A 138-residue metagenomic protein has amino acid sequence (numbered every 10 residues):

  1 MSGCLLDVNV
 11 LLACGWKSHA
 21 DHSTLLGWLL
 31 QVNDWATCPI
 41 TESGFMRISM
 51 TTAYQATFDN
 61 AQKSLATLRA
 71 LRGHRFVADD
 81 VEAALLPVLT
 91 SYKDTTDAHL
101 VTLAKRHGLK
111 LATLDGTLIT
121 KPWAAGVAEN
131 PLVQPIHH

Functional and structural regions predicted by a protein language model:
M1-T37, T52-K63, G126: Short, well-structured N-terminal submotif of metal-dependent ribonuclease cores
S2, E82-T90, D94, A98-H138: Acidic, PIN/NYN-like endoribonuclease modules and their adjacent C-terminal/linker elements
D7-V8, T41, L114: A secondary-structure boundary/capping signal
L11, E42-F45, L118-I119: A generic structural signal for short hydrophobic patches within well-formed alpha-helices
P39-S43, Q62-T90: Acidic catalytic patch
R47-M50, K105: Short glycine/serine- and small hydrophobic-enriched flexible loop segments
